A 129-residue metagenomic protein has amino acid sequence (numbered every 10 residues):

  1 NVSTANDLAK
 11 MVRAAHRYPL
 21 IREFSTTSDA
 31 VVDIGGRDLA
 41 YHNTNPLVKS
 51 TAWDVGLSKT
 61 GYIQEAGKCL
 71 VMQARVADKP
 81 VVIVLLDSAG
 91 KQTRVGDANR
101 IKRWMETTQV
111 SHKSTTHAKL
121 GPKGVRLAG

Functional and structural regions predicted by a protein language model:
N1-G129: Penicillin-recognizing serine hydrolase domain
